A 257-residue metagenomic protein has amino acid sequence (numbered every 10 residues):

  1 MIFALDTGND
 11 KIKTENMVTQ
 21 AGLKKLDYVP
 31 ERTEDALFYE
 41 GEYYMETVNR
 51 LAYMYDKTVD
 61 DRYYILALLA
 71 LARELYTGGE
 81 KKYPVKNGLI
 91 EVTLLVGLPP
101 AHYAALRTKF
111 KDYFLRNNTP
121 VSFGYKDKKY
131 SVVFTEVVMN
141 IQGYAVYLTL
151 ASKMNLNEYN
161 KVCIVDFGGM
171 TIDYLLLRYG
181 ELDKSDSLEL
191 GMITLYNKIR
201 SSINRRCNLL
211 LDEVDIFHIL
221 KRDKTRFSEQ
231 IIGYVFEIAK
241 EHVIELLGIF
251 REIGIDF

Functional and structural regions predicted by a protein language model:
M1-V162, G180-T194, V214-F257: Nucleotide/phosphate-binding catalytic cleft detector across ATP-hydrolyzing and phosphate-transferring enzymes
F167-D173: Ser/Thr-glycine-rich phosphate-binding loops at phosphate-binding pockets of nucleotides, nucleotide cofactors
N197, S201-R205: Long, charge-rich alpha-helical interaction segments
C207-L211: Short, basic interhelical loop/turn and adjoining N-cap of the next helix at nucleic-acid- or acidic-partner-contacting
